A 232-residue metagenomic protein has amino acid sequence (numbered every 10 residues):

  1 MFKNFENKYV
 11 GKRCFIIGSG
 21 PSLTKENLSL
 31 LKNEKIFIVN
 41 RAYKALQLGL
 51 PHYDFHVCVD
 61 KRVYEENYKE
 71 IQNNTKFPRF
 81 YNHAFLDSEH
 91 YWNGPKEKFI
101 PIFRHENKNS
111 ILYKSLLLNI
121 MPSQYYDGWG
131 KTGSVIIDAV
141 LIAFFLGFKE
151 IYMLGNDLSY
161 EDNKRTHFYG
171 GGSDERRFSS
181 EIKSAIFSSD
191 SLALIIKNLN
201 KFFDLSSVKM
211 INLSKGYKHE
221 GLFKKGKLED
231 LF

Functional and structural regions predicted by a protein language model:
M1-F232: Metal-ion/cofactor- or nucleotide/acyl-coenzyme-handling active-site neighborhoods
